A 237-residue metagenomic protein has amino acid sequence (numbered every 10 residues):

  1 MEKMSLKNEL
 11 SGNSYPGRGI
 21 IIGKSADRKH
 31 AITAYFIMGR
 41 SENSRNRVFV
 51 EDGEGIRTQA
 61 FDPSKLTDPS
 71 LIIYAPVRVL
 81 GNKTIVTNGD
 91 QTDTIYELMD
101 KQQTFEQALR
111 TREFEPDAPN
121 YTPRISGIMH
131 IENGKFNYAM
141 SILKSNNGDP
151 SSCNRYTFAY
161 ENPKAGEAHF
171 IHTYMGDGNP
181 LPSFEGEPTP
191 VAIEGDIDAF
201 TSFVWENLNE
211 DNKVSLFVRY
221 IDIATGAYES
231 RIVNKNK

Functional and structural regions predicted by a protein language model:
M1-K237: Conserved short alpha-helical segments that host acidic/polar catalytic motifs at enzyme active sites
